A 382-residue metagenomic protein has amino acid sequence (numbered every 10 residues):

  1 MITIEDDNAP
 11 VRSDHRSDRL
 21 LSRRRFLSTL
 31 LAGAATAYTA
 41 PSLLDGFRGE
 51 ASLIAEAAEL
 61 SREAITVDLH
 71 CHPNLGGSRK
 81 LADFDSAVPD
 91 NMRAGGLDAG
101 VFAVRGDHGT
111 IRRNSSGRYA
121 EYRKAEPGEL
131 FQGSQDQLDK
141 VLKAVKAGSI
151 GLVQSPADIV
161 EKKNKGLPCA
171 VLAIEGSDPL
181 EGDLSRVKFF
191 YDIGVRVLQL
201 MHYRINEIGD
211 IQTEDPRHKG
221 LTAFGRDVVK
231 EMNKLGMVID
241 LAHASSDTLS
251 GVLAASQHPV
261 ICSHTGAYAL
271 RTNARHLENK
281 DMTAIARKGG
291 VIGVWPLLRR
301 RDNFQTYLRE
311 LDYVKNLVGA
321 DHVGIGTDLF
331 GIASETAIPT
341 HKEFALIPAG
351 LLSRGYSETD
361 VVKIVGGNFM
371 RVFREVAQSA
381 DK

Functional and structural regions predicted by a protein language model:
M1-S22: N-terminal secretory signal peptides
V11, T66-D68, V260: A composition/secondary-structure signal for short, hydrophobic, low-basic-content segments with alpha-helix propensity
D18-P216, T272-I325, L329-K382: N-terminal hydrophobic targeting/anchoring segments and the immediately downstream early-domain regions of hydrolases
D178-E181, F190-H276: Divalent metal-binding pocket/active-site signature
